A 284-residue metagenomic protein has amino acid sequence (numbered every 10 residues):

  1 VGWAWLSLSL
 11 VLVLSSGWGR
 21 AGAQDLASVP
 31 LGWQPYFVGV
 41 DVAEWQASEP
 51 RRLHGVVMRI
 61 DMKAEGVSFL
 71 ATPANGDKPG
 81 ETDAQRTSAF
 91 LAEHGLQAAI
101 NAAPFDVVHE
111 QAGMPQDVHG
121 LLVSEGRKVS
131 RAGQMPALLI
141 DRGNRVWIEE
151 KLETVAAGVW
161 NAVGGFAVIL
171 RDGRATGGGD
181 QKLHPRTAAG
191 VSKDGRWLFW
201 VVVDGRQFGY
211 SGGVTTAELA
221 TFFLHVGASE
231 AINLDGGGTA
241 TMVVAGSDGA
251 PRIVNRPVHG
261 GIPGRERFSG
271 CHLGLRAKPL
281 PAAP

Functional and structural regions predicted by a protein language model:
A4-S16: Bacterial N-terminal signal peptides
W18-R131, W147: Zymogen propeptides
G32, F105-Q181: Active-site-adjacent helix-turn-beta-strand microarchitecture at beta-sheet edges that either contains or buttresses
A43-L53, V57, G164-G195: Conserved beta-alpha junction segments in alpha/beta enzyme cores
T72-K78, L152-A156, V202-Q207: Short, solvent-exposed aromatic-acidic interface loops
Q97-N101, L139, W147, G190 (+2 more regions): Structural recognition of the beta-strand scaffold that forms the well-ordered cores of secreted hydrolase catalytic
E110-A132, A175-K193, W197-E230, T239-A283: Conserved, well-ordered active-site substructure
